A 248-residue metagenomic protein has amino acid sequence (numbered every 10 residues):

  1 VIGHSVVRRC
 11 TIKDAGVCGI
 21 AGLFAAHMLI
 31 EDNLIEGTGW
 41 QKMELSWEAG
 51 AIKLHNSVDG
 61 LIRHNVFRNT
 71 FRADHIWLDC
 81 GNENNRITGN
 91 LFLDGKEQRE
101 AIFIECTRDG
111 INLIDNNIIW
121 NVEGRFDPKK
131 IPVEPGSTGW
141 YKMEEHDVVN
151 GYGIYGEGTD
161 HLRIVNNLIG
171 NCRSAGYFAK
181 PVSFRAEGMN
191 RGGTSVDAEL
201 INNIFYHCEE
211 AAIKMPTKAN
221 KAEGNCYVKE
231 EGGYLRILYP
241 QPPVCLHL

Functional and structural regions predicted by a protein language model:
V1-R8, K13-L248: Glycine- and acidic/polar-rich repeat regions and solenoidal domains
